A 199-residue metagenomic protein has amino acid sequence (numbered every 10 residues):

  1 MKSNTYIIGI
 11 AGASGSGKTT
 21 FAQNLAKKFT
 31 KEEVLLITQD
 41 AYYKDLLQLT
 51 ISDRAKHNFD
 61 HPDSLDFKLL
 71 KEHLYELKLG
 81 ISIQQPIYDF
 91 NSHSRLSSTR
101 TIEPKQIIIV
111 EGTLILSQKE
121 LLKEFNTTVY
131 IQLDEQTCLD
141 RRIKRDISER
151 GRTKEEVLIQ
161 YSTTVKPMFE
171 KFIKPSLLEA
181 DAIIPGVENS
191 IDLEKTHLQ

Functional and structural regions predicted by a protein language model:
K2, E103-P104, K144, K166-Q199: NTP-dependent small-molecule kinase module
S14: The conserved Walker
K18: Conserved lysine of the Walker
F21-A22: Post-Walker A alpha-helix
K27-L35: Post-Walker A helix-loop "phosphate-sensing" segment adjacent to the P-loop in P-loop NTPases
L35, K44, Q48-S92: Conserved nucleotide-sensing/catalytic segment adjacent to the nucleotide-binding pocket in NTP-handling enzymes
L96-S148: ATP-dependent NMP and nucleoside kinases share a basic, alpha-helical "lid"
